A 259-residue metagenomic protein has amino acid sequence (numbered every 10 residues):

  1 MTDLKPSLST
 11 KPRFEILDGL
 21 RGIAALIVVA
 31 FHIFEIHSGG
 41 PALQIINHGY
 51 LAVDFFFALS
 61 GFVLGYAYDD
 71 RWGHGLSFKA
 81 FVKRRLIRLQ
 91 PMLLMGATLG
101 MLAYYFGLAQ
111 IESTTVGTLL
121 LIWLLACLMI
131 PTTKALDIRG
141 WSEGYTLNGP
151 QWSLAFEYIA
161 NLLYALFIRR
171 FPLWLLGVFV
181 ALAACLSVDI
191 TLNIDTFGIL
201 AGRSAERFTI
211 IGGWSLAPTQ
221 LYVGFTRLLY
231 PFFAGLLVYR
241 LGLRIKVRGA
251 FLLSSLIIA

Functional and structural regions predicted by a protein language model:
M1-I16: Short, Lys/Arg-rich, polar N-terminal cytosolic tail immediately upstream of the first transmembrane signal-anchor
T10-R13, A24, I46, S77 (+3 more regions): Alpha-helical hydrophobic/aromatic positions enriched in membrane-embedded helices and signal peptides
P12-D70, I87-G96, L128: Functionally critical transmembrane alpha-helices in membrane proteins and complexes, commonly lining
D18, L121-A259: Aromatic-enriched alpha-helical transmembrane segments of multi-pass intramembrane proteins
V29-H32, L64, G100-Y104, I168 (+2 more regions): Structural signal for membrane-spanning alpha-helices in multi-pass inner-membrane proteins, emphasizing helix cores
I36-G40, D70-G75, Y104-S113, K134 (+3 more regions): Transmembrane helix-loop junctions in multipass membrane proteins, especially transporters and channels
P41-Y50, S113-T114, L216-V223: Non-cytosolic membrane-interface motifs at loop->transmembrane helix junctions
Y50-V53, D69-A109, T114-M129, A160-N161 (+2 more regions): Transmembrane alpha-helical segments and their boundary/interface "anchor" motifs in multi-pass integral membrane
